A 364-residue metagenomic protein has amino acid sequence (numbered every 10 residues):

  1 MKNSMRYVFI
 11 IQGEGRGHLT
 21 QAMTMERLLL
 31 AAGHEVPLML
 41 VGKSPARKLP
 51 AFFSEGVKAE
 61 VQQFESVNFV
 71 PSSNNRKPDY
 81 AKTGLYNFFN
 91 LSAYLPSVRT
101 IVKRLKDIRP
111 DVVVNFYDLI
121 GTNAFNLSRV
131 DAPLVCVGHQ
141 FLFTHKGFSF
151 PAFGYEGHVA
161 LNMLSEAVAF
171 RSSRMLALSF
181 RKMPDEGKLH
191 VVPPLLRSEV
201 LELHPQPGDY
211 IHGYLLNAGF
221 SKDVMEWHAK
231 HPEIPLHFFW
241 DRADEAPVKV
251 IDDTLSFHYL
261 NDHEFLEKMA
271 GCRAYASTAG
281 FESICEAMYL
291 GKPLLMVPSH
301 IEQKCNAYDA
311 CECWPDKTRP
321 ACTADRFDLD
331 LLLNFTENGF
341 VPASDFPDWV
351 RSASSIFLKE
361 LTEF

Functional and structural regions predicted by a protein language model:
I11-M23, N115: A short, glycine/small-residue-rich beta-strand->loop->alpha-helix junction that serves as a flexible
G13, A31-A32, V36-F89: Conserved nucleotide-sugar phosphate-binding/catalytic loop shared by glycosyltransferases and other
L19-L30, K48: Short amphipathic alpha-helix
N75-V112, L119-I120: Conserved nucleotide-sugar donor-binding subdomain of glycosyltransferases
V113-F116, E267-N306: A donor-sugar binding/catalytic signature common to diverse glycosyltransferases and related nucleotide-sugar
A132-V191: Active-site-proximal region of nucleotide-activated glycan assembly enzymes, centered on histidine/acidic-rich loops
A167-R174, P315-F364: Leloir-type glycosyltransferase catalytic cores
P193-G271: Donor-nucleotide binding loops and adjacent catalytic segments primarily of GT-B fold Leloir glycosyltransferases
